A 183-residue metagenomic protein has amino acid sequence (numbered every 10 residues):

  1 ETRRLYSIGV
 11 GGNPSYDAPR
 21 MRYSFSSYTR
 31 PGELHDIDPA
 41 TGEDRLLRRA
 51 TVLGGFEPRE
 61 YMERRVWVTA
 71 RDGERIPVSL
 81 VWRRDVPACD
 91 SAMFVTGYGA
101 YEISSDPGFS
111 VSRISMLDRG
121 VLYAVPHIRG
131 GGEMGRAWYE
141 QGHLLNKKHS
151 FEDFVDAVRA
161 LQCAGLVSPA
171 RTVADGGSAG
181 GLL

Functional and structural regions predicted by a protein language model:
R3-I8, T51-G54: Short coil/turn segments at the loop-to-beta-strand junctions that recur within blades of beta-propeller repeat folds
G9-V10, Y23, H35, W138 (+1 more regions): Basic, low-complexity terminal or inter-domain segments flanking catalytic cores
G11-D17: Structural signature of eukaryotic scaffold interfaces centered on beta-propeller domains
D17-S26: Short beta-strand elements that form the blades of beta-propeller/WD-repeat-like and other beta-sheet-rich scaffold
T29-D36: Structural motif
P39-E43, R48-A170, D175-G177: Cap/lid segment of the alpha/beta-hydrolase catalytic domain
